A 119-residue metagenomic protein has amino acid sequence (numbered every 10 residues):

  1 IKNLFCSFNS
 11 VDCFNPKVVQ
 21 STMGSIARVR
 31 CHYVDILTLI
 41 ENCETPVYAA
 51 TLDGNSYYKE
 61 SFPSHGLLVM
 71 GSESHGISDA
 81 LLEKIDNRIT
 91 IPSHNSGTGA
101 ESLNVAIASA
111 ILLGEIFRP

Functional and structural regions predicted by a protein language model:
I1-G54: RNA substrate-binding interface of SAM-dependent RNA methyltransferases
S10-A27, L82-P119: Structured adenosyl-cofactor binding patch, chiefly the S-adenosyl-L-methionine
C43-E44, M70-G76, I111-P119: Short flexible/disordered coil segments
Y48-A100: Active-site/ligand-binding-proximal alpha/beta "capping" segment
